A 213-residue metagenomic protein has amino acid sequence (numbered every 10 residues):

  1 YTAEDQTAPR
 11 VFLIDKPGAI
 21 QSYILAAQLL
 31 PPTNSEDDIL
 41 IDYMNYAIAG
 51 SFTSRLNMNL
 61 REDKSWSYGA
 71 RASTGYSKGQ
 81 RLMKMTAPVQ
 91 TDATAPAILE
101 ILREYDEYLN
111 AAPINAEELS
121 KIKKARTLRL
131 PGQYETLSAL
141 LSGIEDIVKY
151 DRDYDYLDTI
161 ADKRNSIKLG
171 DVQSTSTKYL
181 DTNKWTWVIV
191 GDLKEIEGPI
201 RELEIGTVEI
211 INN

Functional and structural regions predicted by a protein language model:
Y1-D15, L169-G170, S174-N213: Proteolytic maturation boundary segments
Y1-T53: His/Glu-based metal-binding/catalytic segments typifying zinc-dependent metallopeptidases
Q21-P32, N57-N110, A116-L169, T177 (+1 more regions): M16 family metallopeptidases and their MPP-like homologs
E36-M44, I48, R61, S176 (+2 more regions): PPIase-associated folding chaperone regions across multiple families
F52, A93, E195-I196: Short phosphate-engaging motifs
L56, A97, I196-I200: Hydrophobic side chains in well-ordered alpha-helices
